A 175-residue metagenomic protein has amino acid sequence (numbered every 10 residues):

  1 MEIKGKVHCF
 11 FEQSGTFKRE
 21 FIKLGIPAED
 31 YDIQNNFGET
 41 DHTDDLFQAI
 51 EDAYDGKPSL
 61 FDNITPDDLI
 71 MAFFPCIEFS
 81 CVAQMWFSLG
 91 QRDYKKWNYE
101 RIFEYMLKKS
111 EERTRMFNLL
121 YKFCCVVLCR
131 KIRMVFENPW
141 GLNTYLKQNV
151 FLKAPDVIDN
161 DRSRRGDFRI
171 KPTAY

Functional and structural regions predicted by a protein language model:
M1-Y175: Conserved active-site and SAM-binding loop architecture of S-adenosyl-L-methionine-dependent nucleic-acid
